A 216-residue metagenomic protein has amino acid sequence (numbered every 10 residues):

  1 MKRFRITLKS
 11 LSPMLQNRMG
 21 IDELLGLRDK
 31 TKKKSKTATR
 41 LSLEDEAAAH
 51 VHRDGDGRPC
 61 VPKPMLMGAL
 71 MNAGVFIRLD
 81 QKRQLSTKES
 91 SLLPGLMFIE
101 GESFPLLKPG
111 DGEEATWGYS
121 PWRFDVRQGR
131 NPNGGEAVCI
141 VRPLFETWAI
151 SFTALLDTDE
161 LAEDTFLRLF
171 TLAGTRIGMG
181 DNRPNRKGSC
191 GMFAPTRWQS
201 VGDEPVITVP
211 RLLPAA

Functional and structural regions predicted by a protein language model:
M1-A216: RNA-interacting cores
